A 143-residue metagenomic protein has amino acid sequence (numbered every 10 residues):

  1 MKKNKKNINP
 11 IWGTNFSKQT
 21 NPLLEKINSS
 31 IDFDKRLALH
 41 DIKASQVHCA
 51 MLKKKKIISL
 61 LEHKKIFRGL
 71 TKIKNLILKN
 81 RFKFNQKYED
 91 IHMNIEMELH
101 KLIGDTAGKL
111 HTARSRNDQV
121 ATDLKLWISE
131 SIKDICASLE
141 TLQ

Functional and structural regions predicted by a protein language model:
K2-Q143: A helix-coil-helix interface module used to build multimeric assemblies and to scaffold catalytic/cofactor sites
